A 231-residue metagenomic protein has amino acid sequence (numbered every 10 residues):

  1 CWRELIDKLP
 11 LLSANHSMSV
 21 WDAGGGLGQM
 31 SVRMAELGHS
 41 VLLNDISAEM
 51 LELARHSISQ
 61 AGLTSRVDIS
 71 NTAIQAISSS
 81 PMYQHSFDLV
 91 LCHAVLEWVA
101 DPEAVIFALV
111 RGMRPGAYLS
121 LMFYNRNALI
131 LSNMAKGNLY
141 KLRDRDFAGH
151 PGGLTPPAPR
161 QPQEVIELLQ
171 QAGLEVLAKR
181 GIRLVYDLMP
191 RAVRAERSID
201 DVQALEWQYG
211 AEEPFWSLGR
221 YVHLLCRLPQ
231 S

Functional and structural regions predicted by a protein language model:
C1-H16: Conserved alpha-helix/loop element of class I SAM-dependent methyltransferases that forms part of the SAM/SAH-binding
H16-G26: Conserved class I S-adenosyl-L-methionine
W21, Q29-A76: Class I SAM-dependent methyltransferase SAM/SAH-binding core
L91: A conserved beta-strand element that flanks and buttresses the S-adenosyl-L-methionine
E103-Y118: A short glycine-rich, Lys/Arg-flanked "PGG" loop and its adjoining helix->strand segment in the class I
Y118-R145: Conserved class I S-adenosyl-L-methionine
A148-E164: Acceptor-substrate binding/catalytic loop of class I
A178-S231: A C-terminal cap/extension of S-adenosyl-L-methionine-dependent methyltransferases that defines the acceptor-substrate
